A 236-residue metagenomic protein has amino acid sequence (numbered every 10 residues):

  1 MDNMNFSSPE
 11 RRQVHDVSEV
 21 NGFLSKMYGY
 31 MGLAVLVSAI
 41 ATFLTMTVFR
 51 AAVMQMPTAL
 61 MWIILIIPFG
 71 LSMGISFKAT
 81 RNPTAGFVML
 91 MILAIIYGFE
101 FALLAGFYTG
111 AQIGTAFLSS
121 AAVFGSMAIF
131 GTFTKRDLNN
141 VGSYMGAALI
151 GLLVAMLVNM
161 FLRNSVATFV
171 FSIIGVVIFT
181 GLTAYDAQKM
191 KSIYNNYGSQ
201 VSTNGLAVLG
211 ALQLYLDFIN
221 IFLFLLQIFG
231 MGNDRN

Functional and structural regions predicted by a protein language model:
M1-N236: A hydrophobic alpha-helical transmembrane-helix feature that marks the membrane cores and membrane-interface segments
